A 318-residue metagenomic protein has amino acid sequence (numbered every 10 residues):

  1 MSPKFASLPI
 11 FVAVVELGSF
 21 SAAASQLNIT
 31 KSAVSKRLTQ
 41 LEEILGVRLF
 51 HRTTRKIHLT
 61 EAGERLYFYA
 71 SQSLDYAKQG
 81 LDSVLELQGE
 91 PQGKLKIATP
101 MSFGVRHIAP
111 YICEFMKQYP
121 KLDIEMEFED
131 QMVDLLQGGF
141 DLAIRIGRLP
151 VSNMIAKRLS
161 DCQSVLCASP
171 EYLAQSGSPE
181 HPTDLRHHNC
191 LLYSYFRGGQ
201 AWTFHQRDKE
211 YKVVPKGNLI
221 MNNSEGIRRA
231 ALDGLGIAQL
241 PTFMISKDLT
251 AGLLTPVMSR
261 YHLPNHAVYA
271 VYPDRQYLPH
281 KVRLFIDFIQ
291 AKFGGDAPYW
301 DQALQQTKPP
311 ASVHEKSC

Functional and structural regions predicted by a protein language model:
M1, F68, K121, S246-K247 (+2 more regions): C-terminal effector-binding regulatory domain of bacterial HTH transcription factors
A13-N28: Short helix-boundary/capping micro-motifs
E42-L59, L254: A short LG(V/I)-centered, amphipathic sequence patch enriched for acidic residue(s) preceding the LG motif
T54-I57, E64, D75-A98: Short helix-loop hinge/linker segments at domain boundaries
G93-I155, Q302-Q306, P310-V313, C318: Central regulatory/effector-binding core of bacterial HTH transcription factors
Q118, E125-M221: Acidic, Gly/Pro-rich loop/turn segments at junctions of secondary structure
K212-P256, L263, K292-G294: Hydrophobic hinge/microswitch elements
